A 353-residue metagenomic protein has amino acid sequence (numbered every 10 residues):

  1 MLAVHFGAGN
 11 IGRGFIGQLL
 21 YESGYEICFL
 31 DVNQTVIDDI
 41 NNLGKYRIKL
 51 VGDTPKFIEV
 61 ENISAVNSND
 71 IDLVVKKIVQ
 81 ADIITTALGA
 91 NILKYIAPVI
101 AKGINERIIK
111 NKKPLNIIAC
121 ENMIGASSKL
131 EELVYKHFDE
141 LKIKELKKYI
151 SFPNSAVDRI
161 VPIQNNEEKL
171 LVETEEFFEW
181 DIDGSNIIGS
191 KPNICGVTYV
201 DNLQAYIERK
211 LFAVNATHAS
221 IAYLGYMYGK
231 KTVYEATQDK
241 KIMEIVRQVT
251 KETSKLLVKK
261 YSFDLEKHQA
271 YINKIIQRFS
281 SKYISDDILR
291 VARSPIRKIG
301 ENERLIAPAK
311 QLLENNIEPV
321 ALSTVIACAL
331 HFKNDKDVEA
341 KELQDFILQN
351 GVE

Functional and structural regions predicted by a protein language model:
M1-F6, N10-E353: Substrate/ligand-engaging "lid" and interaction regions
